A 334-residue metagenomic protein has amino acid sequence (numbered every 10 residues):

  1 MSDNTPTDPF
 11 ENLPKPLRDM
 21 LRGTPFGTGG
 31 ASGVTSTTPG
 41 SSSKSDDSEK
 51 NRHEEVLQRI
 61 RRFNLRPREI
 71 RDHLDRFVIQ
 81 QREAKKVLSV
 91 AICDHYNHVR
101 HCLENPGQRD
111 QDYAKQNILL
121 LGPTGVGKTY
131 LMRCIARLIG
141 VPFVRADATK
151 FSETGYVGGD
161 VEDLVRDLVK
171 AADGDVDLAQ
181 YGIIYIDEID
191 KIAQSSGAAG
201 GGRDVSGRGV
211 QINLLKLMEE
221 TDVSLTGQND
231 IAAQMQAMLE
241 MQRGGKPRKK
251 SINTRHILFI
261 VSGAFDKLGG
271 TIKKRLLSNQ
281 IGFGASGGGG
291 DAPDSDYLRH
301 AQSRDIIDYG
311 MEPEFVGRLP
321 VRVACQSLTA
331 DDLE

Functional and structural regions predicted by a protein language model:
M1-E334: Non-catalytic accessory segments flanking P-loop/AAA+ NTPase cores
